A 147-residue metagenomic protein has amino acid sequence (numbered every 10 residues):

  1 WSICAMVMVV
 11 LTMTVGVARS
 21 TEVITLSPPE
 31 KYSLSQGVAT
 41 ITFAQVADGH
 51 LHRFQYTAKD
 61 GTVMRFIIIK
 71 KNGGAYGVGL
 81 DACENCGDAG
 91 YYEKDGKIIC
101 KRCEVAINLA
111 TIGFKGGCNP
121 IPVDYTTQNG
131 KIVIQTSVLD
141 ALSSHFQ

Functional and structural regions predicted by a protein language model:
C4-T12: Bacterial N-terminal signal peptides
A5, E84-G87, N119: Secreted/luminal cysteine- and crosslink-motif detector
L11-T14, V105: N-terminal low-complexity, intrinsically disordered patches enriched in charged
V17-Y91, T126-Q147: N-terminal pre-ligand scaffold of iron-sulfur
G90-D95, A110-I112: Short Cys/His-rich "knuckle" micro-motifs
G96-A106, F114-D124: Short cysteine/histidine-rich metal-coordination sites, predominantly Zn2+-binding motifs
